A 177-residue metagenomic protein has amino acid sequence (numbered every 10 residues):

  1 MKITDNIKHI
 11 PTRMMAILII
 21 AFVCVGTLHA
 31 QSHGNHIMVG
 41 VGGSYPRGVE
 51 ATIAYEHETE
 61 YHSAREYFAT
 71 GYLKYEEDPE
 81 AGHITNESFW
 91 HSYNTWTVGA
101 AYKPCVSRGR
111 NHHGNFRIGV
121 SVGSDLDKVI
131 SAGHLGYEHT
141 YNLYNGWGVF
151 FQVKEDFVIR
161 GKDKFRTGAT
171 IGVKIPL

Functional and structural regions predicted by a protein language model:
M1-G34, L177: Cleavable N-terminal export/targeting peptides
I3-D5, F151, I171: Short, low-complexity interaction segments enriched in Ser/Thr/Pro/Gly
G26-K74, K174-P176: Short glycine/proline- and aromatic-enriched beta-strand/turn motifs that initiate or cap beta-hairpins
V39-T52, S92-Y93, V122-G133, V158-R166: Solvent-exposed loop/turn segments connecting transmembrane beta-strands in outer-membrane beta-barrel proteins
E56-G136, Y141-V149, I175-L177: Gram-negative (and chloroplast) outer-membrane scaffold detector with strong preference for beta-barrel transmembrane
F150-D156: Short helix/strand-capping connector loops at secondary-structure junctions
K164-L177: Outer-membrane beta-barrel "beta-signal"
